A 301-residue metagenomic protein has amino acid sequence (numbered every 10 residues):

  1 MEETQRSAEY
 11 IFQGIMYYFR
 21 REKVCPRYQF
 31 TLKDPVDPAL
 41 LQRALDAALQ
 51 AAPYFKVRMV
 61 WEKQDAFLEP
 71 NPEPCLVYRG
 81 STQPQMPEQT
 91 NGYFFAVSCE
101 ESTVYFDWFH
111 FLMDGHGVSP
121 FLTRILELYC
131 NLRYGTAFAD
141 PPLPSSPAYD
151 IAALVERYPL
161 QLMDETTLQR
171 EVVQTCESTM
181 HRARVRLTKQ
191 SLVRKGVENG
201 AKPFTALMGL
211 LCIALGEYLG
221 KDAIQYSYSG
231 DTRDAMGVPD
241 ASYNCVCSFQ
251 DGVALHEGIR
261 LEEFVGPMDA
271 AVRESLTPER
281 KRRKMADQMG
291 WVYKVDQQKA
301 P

Functional and structural regions predicted by a protein language model:
M1-K63, E73-A96, G216-P301: Acyl-thioester-dependent acyl-group transfer interface
E2-I11, L112-K195: Non-catalytic, low-complexity flexible loops and terminal extensions
C25-R27, E101-T103, M180: Short, solvent-exposed beta-strand edge segments and adjacent coil->beta transition regions
K33-A52, D107-T123, R184-K221: Acyl activation and transfer enzymes in specialized metabolism, enriched for ANL adenylate-forming modules
Q64-A66, V104: Hydrophobic residues embedded in beta-strands of well-ordered beta-sheets
F95-E100, D164-T166: A short acidic-Thr-Gly-centered motif at the start of a beta-strand
V104-W108, S227: Beta-strand elements within well-structured catalytic alpha/beta cores of enzymes that handle phosphate/sulfate esters
I125, Y129-R133, L215, V272 (+1 more regions): Short, well-ordered alpha-helical segments in soluble proteins
